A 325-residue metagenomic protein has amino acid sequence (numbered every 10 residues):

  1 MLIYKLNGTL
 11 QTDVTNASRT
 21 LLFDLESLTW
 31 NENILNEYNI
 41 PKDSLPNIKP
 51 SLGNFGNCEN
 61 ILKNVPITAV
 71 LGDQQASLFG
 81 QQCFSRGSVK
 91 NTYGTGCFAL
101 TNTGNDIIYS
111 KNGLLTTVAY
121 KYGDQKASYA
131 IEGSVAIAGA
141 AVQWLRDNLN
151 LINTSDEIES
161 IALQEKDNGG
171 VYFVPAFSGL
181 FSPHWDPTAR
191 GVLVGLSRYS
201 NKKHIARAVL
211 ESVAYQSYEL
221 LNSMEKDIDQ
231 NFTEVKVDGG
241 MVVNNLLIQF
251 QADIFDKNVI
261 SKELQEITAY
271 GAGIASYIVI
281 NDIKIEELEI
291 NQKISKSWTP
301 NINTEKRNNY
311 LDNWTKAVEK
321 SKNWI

Functional and structural regions predicted by a protein language model:
I3-Q11, N16, L21-D24, L28-E32 (+3 more regions): Active-site core segments that coordinate phosphate-bearing ligands/cofactors across diverse enzyme families
N47-N54: Gly/charged, well-structured mid-domain segments that form the phosphate/adenylate-handling core of ATP-dependent
F55-E59: Short, glycine/charge-rich flexible loops or terminal/linker lids adjacent to PRPP-binding catalytic cores
